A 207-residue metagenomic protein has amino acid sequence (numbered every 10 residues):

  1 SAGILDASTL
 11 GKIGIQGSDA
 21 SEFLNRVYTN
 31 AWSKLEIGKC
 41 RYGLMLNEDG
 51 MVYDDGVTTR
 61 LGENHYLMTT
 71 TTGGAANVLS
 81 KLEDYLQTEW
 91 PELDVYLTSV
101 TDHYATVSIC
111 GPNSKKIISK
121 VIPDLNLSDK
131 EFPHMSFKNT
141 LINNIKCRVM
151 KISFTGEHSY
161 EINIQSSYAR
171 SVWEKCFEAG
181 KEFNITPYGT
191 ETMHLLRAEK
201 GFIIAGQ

Functional and structural regions predicted by a protein language model:
S1-Q207: Glycine/proline-enriched, intrinsically flexible loops and inter-domain linkers
